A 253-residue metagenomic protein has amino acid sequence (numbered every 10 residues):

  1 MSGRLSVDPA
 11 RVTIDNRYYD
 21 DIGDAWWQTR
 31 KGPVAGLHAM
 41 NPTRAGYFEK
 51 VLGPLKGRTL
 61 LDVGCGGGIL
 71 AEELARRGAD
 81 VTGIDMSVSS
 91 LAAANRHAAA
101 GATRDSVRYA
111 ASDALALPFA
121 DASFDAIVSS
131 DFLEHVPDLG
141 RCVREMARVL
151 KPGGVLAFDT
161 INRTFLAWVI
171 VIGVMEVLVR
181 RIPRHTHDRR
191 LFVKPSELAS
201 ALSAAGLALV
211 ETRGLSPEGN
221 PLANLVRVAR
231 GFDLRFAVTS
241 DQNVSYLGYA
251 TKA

Functional and structural regions predicted by a protein language model:
S2-P54: Conserved class I S-adenosyl-L-methionine
L61, G67-A116: Class I SAM-dependent methyltransferase SAM/SAH-binding core
G101, L178, S200, A204 (+1 more regions): A C-terminal cap/extension of S-adenosyl-L-methionine-dependent methyltransferases that defines the acceptor-substrate
L115-A126: A short acidic, Gly/Pro-enriched loop at the edge of an enzyme's catalytic core that lines a small-molecule cofactor
A126-P137: A short SAM/SAH-binding and catalytic strip from SAM-dependent methyltransferases
G140-P152: A short glycine-rich, Lys/Arg-flanked "PGG" loop and its adjoining helix->strand segment in the class I
V155-V179: Conserved class I S-adenosyl-L-methionine
T160, R180-E197: Acceptor-substrate binding/catalytic loop of class I
